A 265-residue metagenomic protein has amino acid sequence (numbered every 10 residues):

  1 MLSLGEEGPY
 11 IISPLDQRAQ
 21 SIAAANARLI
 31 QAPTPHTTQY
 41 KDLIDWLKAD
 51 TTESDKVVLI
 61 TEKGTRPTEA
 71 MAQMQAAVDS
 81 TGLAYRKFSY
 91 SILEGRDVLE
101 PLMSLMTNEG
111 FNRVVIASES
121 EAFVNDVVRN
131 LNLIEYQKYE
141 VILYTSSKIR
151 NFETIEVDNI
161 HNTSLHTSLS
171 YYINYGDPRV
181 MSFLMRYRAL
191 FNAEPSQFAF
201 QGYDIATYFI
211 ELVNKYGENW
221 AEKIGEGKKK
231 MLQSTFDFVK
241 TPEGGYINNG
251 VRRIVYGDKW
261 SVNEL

Functional and structural regions predicted by a protein language model:
M1, G8-L15, K56-K63, E109-V127 (+2 more regions): Periplasmic-binding protein-like
M1-L59, K63-Q73, F152: Extracytoplasmic ligand/sensor domains, especially the bilobed periplasmic-binding protein
G5-P9, K48-E53, D79, L83 (+4 more regions): Sec-exported extracytoplasmic/periplasmic mature domains
D16-S21, K63-P67, S120-F123, K148-F152 (+2 more regions): Solvent-exposed loop/turn segments at secondary-structure junctions within structured extracellular/periplasmic domains
Q20-R28, R96-L102, I149-N162: Glycine-rich, charge-decorated loop segments at or immediately adjacent to ligand/cofactor-binding or catalytic sites
N26-R28, L59, D79-G95: Short beta-strand elements in bilobed, periplasmic/extracellular small-molecule ligand-binding domains
V128-Q201: Extracellular/periplasmic periplasmic-binding protein-like sensory domains
N192-A199, I210-L265: Segments of small-molecule ligand-sensing domains
